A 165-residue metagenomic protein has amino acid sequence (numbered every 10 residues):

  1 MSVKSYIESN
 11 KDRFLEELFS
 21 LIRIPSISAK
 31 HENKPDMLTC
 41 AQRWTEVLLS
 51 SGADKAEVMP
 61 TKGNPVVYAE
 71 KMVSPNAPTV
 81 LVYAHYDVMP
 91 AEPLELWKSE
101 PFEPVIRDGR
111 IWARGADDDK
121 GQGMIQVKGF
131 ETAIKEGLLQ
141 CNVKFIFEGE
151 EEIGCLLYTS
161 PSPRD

Functional and structural regions predicted by a protein language model:
M1-L94: N-terminal helical capping/dimerization or prosegment-like subdomains of hydrolases acting on amide or phosphate bonds
S9, S50, K135-E136, D165: Secondary-structure boundary motif
V58, E70-K71, P101, A133-E136 (+1 more regions): Short, flexible, glycine/charge-rich loop motifs used to bind or transfer phosphoryl groups or to couple energy/partner
A77-F147: Active-site metal-coordination/substrate-binding segment of hydrolases, especially metallo-dependent peptidases
E151: Active-site-proximal loop/turn and secondary-structure-junction residues that shape catalytic pockets, frequently
Y158-D165: Conserved small/polar residues in nucleotide/adenosyl-binding loops
